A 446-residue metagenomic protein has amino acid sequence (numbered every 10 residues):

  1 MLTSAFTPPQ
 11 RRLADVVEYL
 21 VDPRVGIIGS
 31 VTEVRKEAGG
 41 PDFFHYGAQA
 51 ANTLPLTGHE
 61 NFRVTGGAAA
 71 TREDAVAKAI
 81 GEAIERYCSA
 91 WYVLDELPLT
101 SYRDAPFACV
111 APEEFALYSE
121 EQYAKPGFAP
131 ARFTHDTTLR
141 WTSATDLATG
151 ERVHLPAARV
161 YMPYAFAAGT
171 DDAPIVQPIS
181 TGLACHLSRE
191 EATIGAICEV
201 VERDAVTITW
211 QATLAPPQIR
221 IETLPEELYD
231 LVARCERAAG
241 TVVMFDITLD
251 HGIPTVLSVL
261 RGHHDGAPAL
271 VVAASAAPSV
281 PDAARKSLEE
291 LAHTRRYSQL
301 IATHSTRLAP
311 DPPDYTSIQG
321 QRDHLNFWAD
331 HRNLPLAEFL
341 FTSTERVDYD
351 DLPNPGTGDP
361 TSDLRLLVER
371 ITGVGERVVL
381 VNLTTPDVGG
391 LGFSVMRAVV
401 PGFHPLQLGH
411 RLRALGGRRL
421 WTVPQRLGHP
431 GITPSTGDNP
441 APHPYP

Functional and structural regions predicted by a protein language model:
M1-P446: Helix-biased "structured C-terminal domain" signature
